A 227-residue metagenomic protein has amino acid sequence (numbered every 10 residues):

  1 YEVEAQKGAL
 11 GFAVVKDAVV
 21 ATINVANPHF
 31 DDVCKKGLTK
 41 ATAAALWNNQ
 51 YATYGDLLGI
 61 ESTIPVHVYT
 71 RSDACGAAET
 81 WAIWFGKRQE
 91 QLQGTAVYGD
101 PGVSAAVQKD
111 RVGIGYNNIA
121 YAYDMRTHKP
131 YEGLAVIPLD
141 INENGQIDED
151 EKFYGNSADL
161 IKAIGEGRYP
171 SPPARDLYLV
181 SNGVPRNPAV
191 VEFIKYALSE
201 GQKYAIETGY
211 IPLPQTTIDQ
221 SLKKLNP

Functional and structural regions predicted by a protein language model:
Y1-G11, D17, D124-E166: Ligand-binding "clamshell"
Y1-N48, A122: N-terminal segment of the mature folded domain
Y1-V14, Q89, T95-V97, S104-A105 (+1 more regions): Early extracytoplasmic/lumenal segment of secretory-pathway proteins
Q6-A9, V14-A18, L38, E61-P65 (+3 more regions): Extracytoplasmic
F12-A13, V20-I23, H67-T70, I114-N118 (+1 more regions): Structural recognition of the beta-strand scaffold that forms the well-ordered cores of secreted hydrolase catalytic
V25-A106: Hydrophobic alpha-helical membrane-insertion segments
E61, G165-P227: Extracellular/periplasmic juxtamembrane helices and adjacent flexible linkers that interface with membrane partners
Y69-D150: Ligand-binding pocket segment of bilobal, Venus flytrap-like solute-binding proteins
